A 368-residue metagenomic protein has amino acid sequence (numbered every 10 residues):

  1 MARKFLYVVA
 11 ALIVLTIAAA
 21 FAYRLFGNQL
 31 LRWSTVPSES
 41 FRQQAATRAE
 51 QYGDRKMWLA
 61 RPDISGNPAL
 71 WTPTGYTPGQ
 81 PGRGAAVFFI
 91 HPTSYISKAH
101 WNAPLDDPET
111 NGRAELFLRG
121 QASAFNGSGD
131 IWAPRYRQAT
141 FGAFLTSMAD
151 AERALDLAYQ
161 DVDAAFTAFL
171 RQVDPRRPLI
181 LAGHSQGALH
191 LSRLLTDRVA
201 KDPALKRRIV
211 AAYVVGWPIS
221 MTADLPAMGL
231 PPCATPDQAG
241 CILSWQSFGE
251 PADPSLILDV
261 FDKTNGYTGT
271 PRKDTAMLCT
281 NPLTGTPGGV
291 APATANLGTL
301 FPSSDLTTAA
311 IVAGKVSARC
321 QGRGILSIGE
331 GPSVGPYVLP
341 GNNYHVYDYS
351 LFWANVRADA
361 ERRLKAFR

Functional and structural regions predicted by a protein language model:
L6, Q29, D161-P175, D197-Y337 (+3 more regions): Surface cap/lid and interfacial helix-loop subdomains adjacent to catalytic sites that gate substrate access
L6-A22: Hydrophobic membrane-insertion alpha-helices, especially the h-region of bacterial N-terminal signal peptides
G27-Y52, H91-P178, I328-R368: Active-site catalytic motif of lipid deacylating hydrolases and related acyltransferases
F41-T72, G84: N-terminal regions that are enriched for targeting/export leaders and immediately downstream pro/stem segments
L70-G84, R119-F125: Short amphipathic alpha-helices and their capping/turn segments at secondary-structure boundaries
G84-P92: Short beta-strand element of the alpha/beta-hydrolase
L118, L191-V199: Short, well-ordered amphipathic alpha-helices
G183-L191: Gly/Ala-rich beta-loop-alpha elbow adjacent to hydrolase catalytic centers
